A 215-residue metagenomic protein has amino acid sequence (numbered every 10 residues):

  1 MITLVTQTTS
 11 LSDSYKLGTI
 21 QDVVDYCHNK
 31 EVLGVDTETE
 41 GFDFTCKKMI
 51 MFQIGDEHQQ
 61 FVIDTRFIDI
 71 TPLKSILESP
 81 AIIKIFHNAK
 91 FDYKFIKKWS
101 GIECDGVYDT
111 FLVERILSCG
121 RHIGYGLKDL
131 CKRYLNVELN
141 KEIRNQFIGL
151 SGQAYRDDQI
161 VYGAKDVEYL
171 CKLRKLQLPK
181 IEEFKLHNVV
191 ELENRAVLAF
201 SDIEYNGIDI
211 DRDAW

Functional and structural regions predicted by a protein language model:
M1-D129, R133: Conserved RNase H-like, two-metal-ion catalytic cores of nucleic-acid enzymes
E38, Y108, E142-I143, A214: Short loop/turn and capping residues at structural boundaries
M51-Q53, K94, C104-G106, I116-L117 (+3 more regions): Nuclease catalytic cores that cleave nucleic-acid phosphodiester bonds, predominantly acidic two-metal-ion
S100-G101, I116-R121, K132-L139, K172-L178 (+3 more regions): Hydrophobic/aromatic-lined pockets within catalytic cores
F147-W215: Mixed-charge, glycine-rich, non-catalytic linkers/tails in nucleic-acid processing enzymes
